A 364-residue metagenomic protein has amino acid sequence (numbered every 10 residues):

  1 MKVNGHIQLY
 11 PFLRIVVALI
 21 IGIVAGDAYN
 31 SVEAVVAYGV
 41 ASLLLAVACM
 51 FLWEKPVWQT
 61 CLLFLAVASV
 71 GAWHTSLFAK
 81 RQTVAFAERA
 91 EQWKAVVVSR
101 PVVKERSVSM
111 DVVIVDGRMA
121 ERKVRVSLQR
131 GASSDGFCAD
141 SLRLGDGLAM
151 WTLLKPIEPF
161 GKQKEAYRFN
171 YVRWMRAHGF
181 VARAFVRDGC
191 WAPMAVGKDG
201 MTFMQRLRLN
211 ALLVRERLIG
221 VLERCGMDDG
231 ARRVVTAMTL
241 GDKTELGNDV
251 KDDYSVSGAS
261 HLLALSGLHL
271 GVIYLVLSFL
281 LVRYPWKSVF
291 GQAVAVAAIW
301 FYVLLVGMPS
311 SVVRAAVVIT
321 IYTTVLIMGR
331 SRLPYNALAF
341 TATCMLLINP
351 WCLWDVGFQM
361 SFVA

Functional and structural regions predicted by a protein language model:
M1-R89, R206, N210, R314: N-terminal leader/targeting segments
K2-G5, F64-H261: Membrane-interface helix/helix-cap signal primarily in integral membrane proteins
R14, G22, V57-C61, A184 (+1 more regions): Hydrophobic alpha-helical transmembrane segments in multi-pass membrane proteins
S31, V235, G267: Residue-level "edge-of-site" marker
S31-V35, D228, G247, K287: Generic structural signal for alpha-helix starts
